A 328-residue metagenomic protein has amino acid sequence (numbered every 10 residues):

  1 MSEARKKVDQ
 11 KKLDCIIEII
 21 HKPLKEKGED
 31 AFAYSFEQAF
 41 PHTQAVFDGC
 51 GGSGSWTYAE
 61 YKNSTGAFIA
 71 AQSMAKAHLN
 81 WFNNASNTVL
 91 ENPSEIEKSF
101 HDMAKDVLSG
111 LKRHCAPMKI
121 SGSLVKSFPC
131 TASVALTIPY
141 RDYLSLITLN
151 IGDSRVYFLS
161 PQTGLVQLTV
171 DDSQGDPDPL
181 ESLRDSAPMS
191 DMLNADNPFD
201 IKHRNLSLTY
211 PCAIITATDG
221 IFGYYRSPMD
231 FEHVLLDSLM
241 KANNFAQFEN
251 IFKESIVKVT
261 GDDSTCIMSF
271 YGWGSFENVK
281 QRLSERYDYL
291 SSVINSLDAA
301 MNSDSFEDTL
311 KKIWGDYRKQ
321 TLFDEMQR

Functional and structural regions predicted by a protein language model:
M1-A31, K105, S109-S123, V166-D185 (+1 more regions): Short glycine- and acidic-rich boundary segments immediately preceding or forming the N-terminal edge of structured
M1-N80, S154: N-terminal entry segment of metal-dependent catalytic domains or homologous docking segments
A31, N87-P161, L183, A187-Y210: Catalytic core of PPM/PP2C metal-dependent serine/threonine phosphatase domains
F36-F40, L136-D142, L159-G164, Y271-W273: Short acidic-glycine loop/turn motifs at beta-strand connectors
A45-F47, L149-I151, I215-A217: Short hydrophobic beta-strand that contains or immediately precedes a catalytic carboxylate
T57, D196-R328: C-terminal catalytic subdomain
S64, I69-D106, H233-E254: Helix-loop-helix
I151, Q162-D176, P228-L239: Short, surface-exposed, charged loop/turn segments at secondary-structure junctions
